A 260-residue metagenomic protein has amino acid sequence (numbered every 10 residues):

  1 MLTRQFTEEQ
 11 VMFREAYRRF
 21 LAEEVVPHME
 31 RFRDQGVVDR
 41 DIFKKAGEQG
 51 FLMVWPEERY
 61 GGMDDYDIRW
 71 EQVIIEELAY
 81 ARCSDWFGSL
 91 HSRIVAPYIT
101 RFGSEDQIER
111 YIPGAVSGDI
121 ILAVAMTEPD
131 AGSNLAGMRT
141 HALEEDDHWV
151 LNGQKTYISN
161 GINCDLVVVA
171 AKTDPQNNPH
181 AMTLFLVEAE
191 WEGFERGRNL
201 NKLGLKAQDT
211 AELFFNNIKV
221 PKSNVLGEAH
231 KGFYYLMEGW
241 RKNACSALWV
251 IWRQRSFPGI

Functional and structural regions predicted by a protein language model:
L2-F6, Y80, F194-I260: Glycine-rich beta->alpha junctions and the first turn(s) of the following alpha-helix
Q10, L21, G50, I74 (+7 more regions): Buried hydrophobic positions in well-ordered alpha/beta secondary-structure cores of metabolic enzymes
E48-D119, S159-L166: Internal helix-loop-helix
Y66, N134-A136, N160-C164, N178-A181 (+2 more regions): Short glycine/proline-enriched turns and hinge-like loops at secondary-structure junctions
G118-M126: A short, Trp-centered hydrophobic/proline-enriched beta-strand micro-motif
A131-N134, W149: Hydrophobic, small-residue-rich alpha-helical packing segments that form membrane-like cores
T140-L143: A structural signal for short hydrophobic beta-strand segments in well-ordered beta-sheet cores
H148, N152-R196: A short core secondary-structure module
